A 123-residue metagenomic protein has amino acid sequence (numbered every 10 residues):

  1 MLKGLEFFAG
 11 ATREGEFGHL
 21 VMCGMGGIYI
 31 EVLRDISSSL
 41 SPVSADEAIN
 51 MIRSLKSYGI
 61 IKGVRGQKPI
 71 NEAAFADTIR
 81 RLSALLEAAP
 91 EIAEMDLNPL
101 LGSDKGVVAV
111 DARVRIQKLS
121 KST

Functional and structural regions predicted by a protein language model:
M1-T123: ATP-dependent carboxylate/acyl-activation modules
